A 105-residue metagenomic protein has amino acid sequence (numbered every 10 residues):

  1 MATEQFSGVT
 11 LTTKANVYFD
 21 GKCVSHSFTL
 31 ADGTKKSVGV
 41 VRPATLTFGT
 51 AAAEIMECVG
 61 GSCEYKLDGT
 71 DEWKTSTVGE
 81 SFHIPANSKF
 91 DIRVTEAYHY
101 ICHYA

Functional and structural regions predicted by a protein language model:
M1-T34: A short, N-terminal "cap"/entry segment at the start of jelly-roll beta-barrel domains of the cupin/DSBH fold
T10, D20, S25, V38-R42 (+2 more regions): Acidic, Ser/Thr/Pro
T29-A31, K66-D68, R93: A generic structural motif
T29-A51, S81-A86: Conserved short histidine dyad/triad with adjacent acidic residue
S37, T47, E64, D91 (+1 more regions): General beta-strand recognition
T50-Y65: Short, conserved beta-strand element in jelly-roll/cupin
T70-F90: Short acidic-glycine-tyrosine-enriched beta hairpin
P85-A105: Ligand-binding loop in jelly-roll beta-barrel domains
